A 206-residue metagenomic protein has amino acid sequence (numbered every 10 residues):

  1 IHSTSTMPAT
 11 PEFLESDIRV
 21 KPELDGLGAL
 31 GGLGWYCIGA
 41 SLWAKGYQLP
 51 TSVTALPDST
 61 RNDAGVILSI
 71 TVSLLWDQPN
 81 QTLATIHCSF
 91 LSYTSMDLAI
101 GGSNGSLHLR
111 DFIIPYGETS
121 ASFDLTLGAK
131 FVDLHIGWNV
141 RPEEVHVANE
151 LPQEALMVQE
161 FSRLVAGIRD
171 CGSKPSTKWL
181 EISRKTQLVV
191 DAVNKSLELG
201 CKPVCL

Functional and structural regions predicted by a protein language model:
I1, V53, V72, L107 (+1 more regions): Well-ordered beta-strand positions enriched in small/hydrophobic/aromatic, beta-favoring residues
I1-L56, T60-D63, G200: Predominantly a Rossmann-like dinucleotide-binding segment in NAD(P)-dependent oxidoreductases
S16, L68-I70, M96: Change "...and in nucleic-acid phosphodiester-cleaving endonucleases..." to "...and in nucleic-acid processing enzymes
G26-A29, D58-T60, E144-N149, C171-L180: Active-site rim elements
G31, W35-G39, P152-Q159, E181-D191: A structural signal for well-ordered alpha-helical segments within the folded catalytic domains of diverse enzymes
Y36, G65-T71, W76: Substrate-positioning beta->alpha
D58-V66, Q78-Q159: NAD(P)-dinucleotide binding in Rossmann-like oxidoreductases
E160-L206: C-terminal helix-rich "cap/oligomerization" subdomain common to oxidoreductases
